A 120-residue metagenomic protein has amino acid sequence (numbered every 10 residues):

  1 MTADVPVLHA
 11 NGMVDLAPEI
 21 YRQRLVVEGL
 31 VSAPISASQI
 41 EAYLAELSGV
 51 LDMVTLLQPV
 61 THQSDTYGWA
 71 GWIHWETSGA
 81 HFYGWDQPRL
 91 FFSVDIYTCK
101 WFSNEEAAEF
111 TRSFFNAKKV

Functional and structural regions predicted by a protein language model:
M1-V120: Polybasic/polar functional segments that serve as interface/processing modules
